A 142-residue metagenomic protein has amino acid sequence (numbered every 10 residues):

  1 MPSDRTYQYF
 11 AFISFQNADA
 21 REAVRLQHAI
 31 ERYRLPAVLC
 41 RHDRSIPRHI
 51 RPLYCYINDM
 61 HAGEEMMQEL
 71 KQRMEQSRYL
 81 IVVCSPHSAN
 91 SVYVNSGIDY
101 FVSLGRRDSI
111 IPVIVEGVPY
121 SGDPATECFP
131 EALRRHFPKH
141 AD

Functional and structural regions predicted by a protein language model:
M1, K139-D142: Short, compositionally biased low-complexity segments
M1-V83, V102-D108, E116: Conserved N-terminal substructure of TIR/SEFIR domains
E22-A23, G63, A89-V92, V118-R135: Switch/connector loops and helix/strand junctions flanking conserved nucleotide-binding motifs in nucleotide-processing
A29-E31, K71, N95, C128-E131: Generic alpha-helical propensity signal that fires on short helical segments and nearby coil/disordered stretches
L35-C40, G122-A125, A141: Proline-centered turn/helix-capping motifs that create local helix->coil transitions or kinks
P86-G105, V118: Conserved TIR/SEFIR loop-to-helix hotspot centered on a Trp-containing motif with a nearby acidic residue
S96-R106, A125-H140: Folded, non-transmembrane soluble domains that reside on the lumenal/extracytoplasmic side of membranes
